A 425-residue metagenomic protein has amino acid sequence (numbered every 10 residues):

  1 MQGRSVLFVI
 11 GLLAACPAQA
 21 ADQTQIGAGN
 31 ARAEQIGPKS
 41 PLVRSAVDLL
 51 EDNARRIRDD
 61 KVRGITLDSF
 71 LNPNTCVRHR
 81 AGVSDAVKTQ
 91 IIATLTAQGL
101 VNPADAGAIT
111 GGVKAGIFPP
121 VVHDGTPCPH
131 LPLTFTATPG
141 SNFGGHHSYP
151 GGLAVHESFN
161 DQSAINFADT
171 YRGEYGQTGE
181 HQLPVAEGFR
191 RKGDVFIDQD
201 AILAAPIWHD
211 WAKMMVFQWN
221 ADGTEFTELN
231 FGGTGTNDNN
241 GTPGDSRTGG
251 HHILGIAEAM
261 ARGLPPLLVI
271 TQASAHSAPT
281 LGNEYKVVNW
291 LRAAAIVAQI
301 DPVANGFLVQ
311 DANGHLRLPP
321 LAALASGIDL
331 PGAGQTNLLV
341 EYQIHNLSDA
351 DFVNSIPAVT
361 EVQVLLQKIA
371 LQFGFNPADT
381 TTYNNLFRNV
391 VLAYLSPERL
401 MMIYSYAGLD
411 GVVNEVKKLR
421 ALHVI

Functional and structural regions predicted by a protein language model:
M1-V6: Bacterial N-terminal signal peptides that target proteins for export
F8-L12: Hydrophobic helical h-region of N-terminal Sec-dependent signal peptides in bacterial secretory/periplasmic proteins
A15-P17: N-terminal signal peptide c-region/cleavage motif recognized by signal peptidases
A21-R56, D60, G64, Q177 (+1 more regions): Non-catalytic terminal regions of proteins
I26-G235: Acidic/His-rich, divalent-metal-binding segments that scaffold phosphate/diphosphate chemistry
A186-L347, D351-I356: Divalent metal-dependent catalytic cores for phosphoryl transfer on phosphate-bearing substrates
